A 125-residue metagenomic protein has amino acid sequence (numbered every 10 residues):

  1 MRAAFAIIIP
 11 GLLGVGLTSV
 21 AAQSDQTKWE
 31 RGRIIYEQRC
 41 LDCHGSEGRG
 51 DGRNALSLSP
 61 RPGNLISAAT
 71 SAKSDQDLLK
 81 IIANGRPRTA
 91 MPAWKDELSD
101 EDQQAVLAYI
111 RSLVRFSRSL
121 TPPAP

Functional and structural regions predicted by a protein language model:
M1-A4: Positively charged n-region of N-terminal signal peptides that target proteins for export
A6-G16: Bacterial N-terminal signal peptides
L17-I35, L120-P125: Electrostatic cytochrome c docking/interface patches
Q23, T27-E30, L56, A69 (+1 more regions): Residues at secondary-structure transition points
T27, R33, E37-P60, N84-A93 (+1 more regions): Periplasmic/extracellular electron-transfer cofactor-ligation site, primarily the c-type cytochrome heme-c attachment
S59-L113: Extracytoplasmic electron-transfer domains, predominantly the class I c-type cytochrome c fold
A108, S117-R118, P122: Intrinsically disordered, low-complexity segments enriched in small/polar and acidic residues
